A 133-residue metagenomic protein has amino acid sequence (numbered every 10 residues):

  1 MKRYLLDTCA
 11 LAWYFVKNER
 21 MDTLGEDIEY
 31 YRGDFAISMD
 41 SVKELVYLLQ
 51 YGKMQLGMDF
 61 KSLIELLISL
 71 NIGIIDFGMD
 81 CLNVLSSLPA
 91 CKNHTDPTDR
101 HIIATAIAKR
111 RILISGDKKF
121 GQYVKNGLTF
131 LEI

Functional and structural regions predicted by a protein language model:
M1-S38, K53-E65, I133: Short, well-structured N-terminal submotif of metal-dependent ribonuclease cores
A10-L11, S41, C81, I102 (+1 more regions): Alpha-helix capping/helix-boundary segments
Y31-F35, L70-G73, A108-I112: Short active-site oxyanion
S38, F77, T98, G116: Replace "coordinates the UDP/GDP/TDP-sugar" with "coordinates nucleotide-activated sugar donors
I64-C91: Acidic catalytic patch
C91-T98: Donor nucleotide-sugar recognition loop
I103, I107-I133: Acidic, PIN/NYN-like endoribonuclease modules and their adjacent C-terminal/linker elements
